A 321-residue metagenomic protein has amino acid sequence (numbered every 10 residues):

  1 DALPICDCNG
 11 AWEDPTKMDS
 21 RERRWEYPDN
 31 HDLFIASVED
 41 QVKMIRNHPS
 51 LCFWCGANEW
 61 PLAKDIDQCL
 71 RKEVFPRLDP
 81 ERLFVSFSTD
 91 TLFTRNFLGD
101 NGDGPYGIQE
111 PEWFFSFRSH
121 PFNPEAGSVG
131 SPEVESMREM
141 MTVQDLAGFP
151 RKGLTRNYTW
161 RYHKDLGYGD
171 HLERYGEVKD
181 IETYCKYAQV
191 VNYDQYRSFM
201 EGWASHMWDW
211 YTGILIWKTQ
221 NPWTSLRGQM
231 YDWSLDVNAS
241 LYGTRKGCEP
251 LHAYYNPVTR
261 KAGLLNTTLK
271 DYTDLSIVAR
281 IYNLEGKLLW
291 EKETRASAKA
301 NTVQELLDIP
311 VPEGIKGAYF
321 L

Functional and structural regions predicted by a protein language model:
D1-F93, I214: Active-site mouth of glycoside hydrolases
D1-L3, D7, E313-L321: Short, intrinsically disordered, charge-balanced linker/junction segments flanking boundaries in proteins
C6-C8, C55-N58, S86-S88, K218-T219 (+5 more regions): Active-site proximal loops enriched in glycine and acidic residues that flank catalytic Cys/His/Asp and coordinate
M44-H48, R77-E81, S205-W210, L269-T273 (+2 more regions): Secondary-structure transition/capping motifs at alpha-helix termini and the adjoining loop/turn into the next element
W54, E110-D274, V278, L288-W290 (+1 more regions): Substrate-binding clefts and catalytic carboxylate motifs of secreted carbohydrate-active enzymes
N96-G99, E112: Aromatic-residue-lined binding/catalytic grooves and analogous aromatic/hydrophobic interfacial grooves in multimeric
H252-Y254, G263, D308, A318-L321: Ordered hydrophobic segments in well-structured contexts
I277-Y319: Intrinsically disordered, low-complexity Pro/Gly/Ser/Thr-rich segments with frequent PxxP/GP/PP motifs and embedded
